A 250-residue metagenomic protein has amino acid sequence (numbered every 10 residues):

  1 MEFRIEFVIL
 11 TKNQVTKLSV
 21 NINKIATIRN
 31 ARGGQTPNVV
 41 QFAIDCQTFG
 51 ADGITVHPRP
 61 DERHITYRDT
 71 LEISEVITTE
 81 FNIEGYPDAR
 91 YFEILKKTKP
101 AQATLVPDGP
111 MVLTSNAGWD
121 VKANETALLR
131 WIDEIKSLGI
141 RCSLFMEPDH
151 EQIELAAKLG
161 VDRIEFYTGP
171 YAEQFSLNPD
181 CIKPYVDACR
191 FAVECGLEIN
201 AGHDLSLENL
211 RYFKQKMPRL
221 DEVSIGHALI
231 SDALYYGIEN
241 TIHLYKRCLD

Functional and structural regions predicted by a protein language model:
R4-R90, I94-P100, L155: Conserved N-terminal beta1-alpha1 strand-loop-helix module at the mouth
L18-I22, I54-V56, F81-I83, A103-L105 (+4 more regions): Hydrophobic faces of well-ordered beta-strands that scaffold small-molecule active sites in alpha/beta enzyme cores
G53-E72, P107-W119, G169-S176: Glycine-rich, proline-tolerant flexible connector loops at the mouths of alpha/beta enzymes
R63-D88, E125-L138, C181-I199, Y245: Alpha-helix-loop-beta-strand connector modules within alpha/beta enzyme cores
A89-K97, D149-K158, L205-P218: Catalytic cores of alpha/beta
L105-V112, E165-Q174, L220-Y235: Glycine-rich phosphate-binding active-site loops on the catalytic face of alpha/beta enzymes
S143-F191: Histidine/lysine/aspartate-rich catalytic loop segments that bind and position anionic ligands
D232-D250: C-terminal helical cap(s) of enzyme catalytic domains, especially alpha/beta-barrels
